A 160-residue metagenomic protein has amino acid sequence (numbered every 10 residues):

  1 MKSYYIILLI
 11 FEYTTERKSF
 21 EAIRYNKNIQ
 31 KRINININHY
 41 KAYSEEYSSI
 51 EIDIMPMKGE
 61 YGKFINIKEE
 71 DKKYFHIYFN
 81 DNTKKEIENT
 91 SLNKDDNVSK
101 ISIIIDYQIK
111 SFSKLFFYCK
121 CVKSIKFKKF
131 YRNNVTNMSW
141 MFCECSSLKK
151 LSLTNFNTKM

Functional and structural regions predicted by a protein language model:
M1-T83, S91, Y107: Cullin-RING E3 adaptor/co-adaptor recruitment helices
S19-I23, H39-Y43, S99-Y107, C121-T136 (+1 more regions): Structural signature of tandem-repeat unit edges
G62, L92-I103: Noncatalytic modules at the cell exterior or secretory-pathway interfaces, chiefly beta-strand-rich lectin/adhesion
F64, C119-C121, C143-C145: Generic recognition of cysteine residues
I87: Short, surface-exposed loop motifs enriched in S/T, G, D/E and P with embedded aromatic residues
S111-C121: Extended Gly/Ser/Thr-rich low-complexity repeat segments, especially those forming or decorating extracellular
S113-L115, N134-C143: Consensus positions within tandem repeat domains that build extended binding/scaffold surfaces
